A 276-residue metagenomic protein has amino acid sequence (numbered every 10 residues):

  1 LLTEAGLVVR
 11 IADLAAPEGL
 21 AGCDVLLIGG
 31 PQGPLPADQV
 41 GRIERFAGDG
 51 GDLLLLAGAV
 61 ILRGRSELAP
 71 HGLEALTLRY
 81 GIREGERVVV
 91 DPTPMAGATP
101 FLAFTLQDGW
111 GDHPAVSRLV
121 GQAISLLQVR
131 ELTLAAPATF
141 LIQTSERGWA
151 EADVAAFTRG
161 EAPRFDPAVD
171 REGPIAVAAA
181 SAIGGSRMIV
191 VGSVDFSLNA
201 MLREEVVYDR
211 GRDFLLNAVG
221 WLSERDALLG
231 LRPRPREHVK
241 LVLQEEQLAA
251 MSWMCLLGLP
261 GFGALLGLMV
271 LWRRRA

Functional and structural regions predicted by a protein language model:
L1-A227: Acidic, S/T/G-rich, low-cysteine, solvent-exposed domains in lumenal/extracellular/periplasmic regions of secretory
V8, E224-L231, G263-L266, V270: Intrinsically disordered or highly flexible coil/loop and linker segments, enriched in small and charged/polar residues
L20, T158, D195, L231 (+3 more regions): Residue-level signal for well-ordered alpha-helical segments
M95-T105, R234-A249: Amphipathic alpha-helical surface "interface" segments used for docking/oligomerization or membrane association within
L216-Q244: Juxtamembrane amphipathic/hinge helix adjacent to a transmembrane helix
V239-A276: C-terminal signal-anchor/stop-transfer transmembrane helix together with its immediate cytosolic, Lys/Arg-enriched
